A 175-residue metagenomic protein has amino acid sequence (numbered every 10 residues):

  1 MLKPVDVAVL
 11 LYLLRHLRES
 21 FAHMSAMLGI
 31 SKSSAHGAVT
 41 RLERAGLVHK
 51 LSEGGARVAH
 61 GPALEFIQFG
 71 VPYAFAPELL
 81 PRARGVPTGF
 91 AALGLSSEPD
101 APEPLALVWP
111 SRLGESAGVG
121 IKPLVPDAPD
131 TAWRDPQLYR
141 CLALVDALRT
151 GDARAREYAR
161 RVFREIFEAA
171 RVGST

Functional and structural regions predicted by a protein language model:
M1-Y12: Short alpha-helical segments that sit at the start of domains
L13-H16, L42, V145-G151, F163-I166: Generic structural signal for hydrophobic core residues of well-folded globular domains
L17-L28: Short acidic, hydrophobic short linear motifs in intrinsically disordered regions
G29-R44: Short amphipathic alpha-helical interaction segments
E43-G54: A short, conserved structural fragment
S52-F69: Accessory beta->alpha helical hairpin/"wing" motif in late/C-terminal subdomains of nucleic-acid enzymes
A74-A159: Exposed, interaction-prone assembly regions rather than primary DNA-binding/catalytic cores
E157-T175: Long, compositionally biased intrinsically disordered regions
